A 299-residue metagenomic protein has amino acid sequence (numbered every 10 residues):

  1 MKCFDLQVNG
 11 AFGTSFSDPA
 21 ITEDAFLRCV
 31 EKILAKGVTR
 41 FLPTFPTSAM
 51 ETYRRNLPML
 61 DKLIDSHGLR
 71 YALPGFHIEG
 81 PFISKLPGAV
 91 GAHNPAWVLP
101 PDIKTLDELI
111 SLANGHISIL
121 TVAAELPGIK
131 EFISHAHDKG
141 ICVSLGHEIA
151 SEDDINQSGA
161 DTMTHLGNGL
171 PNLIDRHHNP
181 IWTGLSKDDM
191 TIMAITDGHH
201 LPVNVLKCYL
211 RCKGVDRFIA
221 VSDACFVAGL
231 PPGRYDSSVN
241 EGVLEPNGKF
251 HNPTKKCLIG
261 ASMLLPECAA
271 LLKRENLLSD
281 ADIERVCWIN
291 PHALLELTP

Functional and structural regions predicted by a protein language model:
K2-F4, S144-L145, A220-V221: Residue-level marker for buried hydrophobic side chains located in beta-strands that build the well-ordered beta-sheet
Q7, I33, I78, A136 (+4 more regions): Conserved, mostly hydrophobic/aromatic
V8-S15, L27-N56, A72-S84, A113-E125 (+3 more regions): Divalent metal-dependent hydrolysis catalytic cores, especially in the metallo-beta-lactamase
G10-D24, G91-L99, S144: Active-site mouth loops of central-metabolism enzymes
D24, N56-L60, D102-I103, R176-I181: Charged helix-capping and loop-helix junction motifs
E51-K62, A89: Metal-dependent catalytic neighborhoods of phosphoester/phosphodiester hydrolases
I78, I83-N179: Divalent metal-binding pocket/active-site signature
F132, D154-D282, L297-T298: Active-site-adjacent C-terminal substructures of enzyme catalytic domains
